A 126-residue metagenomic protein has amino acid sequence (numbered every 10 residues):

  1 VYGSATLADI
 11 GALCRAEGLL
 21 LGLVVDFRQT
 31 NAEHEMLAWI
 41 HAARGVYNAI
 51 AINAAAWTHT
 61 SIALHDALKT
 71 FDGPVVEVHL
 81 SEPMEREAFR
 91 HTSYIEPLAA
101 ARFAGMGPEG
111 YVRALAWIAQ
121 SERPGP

Functional and structural regions predicted by a protein language model:
V1-G18: Short catalytic helix/loop segments, enriched in acidic residues and glycine and frequently bearing histidine
V24-H34: Short beta->alpha junction loops
A43-I50: Short acidic/histidine-rich motifs immediately flanking catalytic phosphotransfer sites in two-component signaling
A55-T58, S81-P83: Short glycine-rich anion-binding loops that position phosphate/pyrophosphate groups of nucleotides and phosphorylated
S61-D72: Short Gly/Thr/Asp-enriched flexible loops that form oxyanion-binding sites at enzyme active sites
T70-R86: Short, acidic/small-residue loops that bind anionic groups at enzyme active sites
R90-P108: Short beta-strand elements at the ligand-binding edges of bilobed clamshell
A104-P126: A charged, well-structured terminal subsegment
